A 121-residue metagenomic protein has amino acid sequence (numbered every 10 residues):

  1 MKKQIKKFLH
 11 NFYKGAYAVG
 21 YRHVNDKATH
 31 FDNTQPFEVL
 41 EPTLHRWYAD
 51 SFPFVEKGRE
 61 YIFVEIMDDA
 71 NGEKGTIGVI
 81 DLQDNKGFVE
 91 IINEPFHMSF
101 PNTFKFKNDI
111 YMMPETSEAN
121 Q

Functional and structural regions predicted by a protein language model:
M1-M98, F104-Q121: Beta-rich carbohydrate-recognition and catalytic domains
